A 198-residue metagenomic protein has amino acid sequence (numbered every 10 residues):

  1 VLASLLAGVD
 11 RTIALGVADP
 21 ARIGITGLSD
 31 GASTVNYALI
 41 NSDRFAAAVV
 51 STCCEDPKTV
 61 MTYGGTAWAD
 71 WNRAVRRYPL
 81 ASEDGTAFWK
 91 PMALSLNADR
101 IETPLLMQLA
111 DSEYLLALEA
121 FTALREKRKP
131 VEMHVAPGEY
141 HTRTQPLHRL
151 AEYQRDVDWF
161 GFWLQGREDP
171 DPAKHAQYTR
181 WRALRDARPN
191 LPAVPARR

Functional and structural regions predicted by a protein language model:
V1-R198: Active-site-proximal cap/loop segments of hydrolase catalytic domains
